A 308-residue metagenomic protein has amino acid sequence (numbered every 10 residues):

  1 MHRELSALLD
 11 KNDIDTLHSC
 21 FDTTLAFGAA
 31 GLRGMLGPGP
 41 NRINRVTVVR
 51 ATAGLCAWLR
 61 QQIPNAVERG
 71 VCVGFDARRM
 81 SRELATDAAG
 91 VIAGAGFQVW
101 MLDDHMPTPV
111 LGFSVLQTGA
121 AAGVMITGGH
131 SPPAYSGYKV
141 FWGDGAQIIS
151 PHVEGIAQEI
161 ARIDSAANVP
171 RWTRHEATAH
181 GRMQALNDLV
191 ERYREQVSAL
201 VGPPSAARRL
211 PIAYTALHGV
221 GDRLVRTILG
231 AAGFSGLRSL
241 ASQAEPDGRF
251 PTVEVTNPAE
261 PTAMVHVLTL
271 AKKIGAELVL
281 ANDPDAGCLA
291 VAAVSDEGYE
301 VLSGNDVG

Functional and structural regions predicted by a protein language model:
M1-A88, M183-R209, V220: An N-terminal, well-structured beta->alpha segment
L9-D13, F21, L55-L59, I63 (+10 more regions): Structural signal for hydrophobic packing residues in well-ordered secondary-structure cores of soluble enzyme domains
T16-L25, S136-A263: Gly/Ser/Thr-enriched, mixed-charge loops and adjacent short helices that form phosphate/oxyanion-binding elements
L32-G34, G39-N41, R78, M106-P107 (+7 more regions): Short, glycine-/Ser/Thr-/acidic-enriched flexible segments
R42, V46-V49, H105, N187-E191 (+2 more regions): Conserved phosphate-coordination/catalytic loops
C72-Y135, I228, G233-A290: N-terminal small/polar loop signature for handling phosphorylated ligands or for N-terminal nucleophile
V99, P211-I212, Y299-E300: Short active-site oxyanion
G143-A146, Q158, D164, T269-G308: Replace "Mg2+/Mn2+-dependent" with "divalent metal-dependent
